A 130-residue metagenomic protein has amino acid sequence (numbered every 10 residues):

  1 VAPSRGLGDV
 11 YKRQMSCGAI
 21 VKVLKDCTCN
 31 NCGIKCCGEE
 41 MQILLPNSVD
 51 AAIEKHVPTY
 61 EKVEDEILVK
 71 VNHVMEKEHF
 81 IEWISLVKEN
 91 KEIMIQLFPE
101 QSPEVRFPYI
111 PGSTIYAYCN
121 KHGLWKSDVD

Functional and structural regions predicted by a protein language model:
V1-Y11: Single conserved hydrophobic/aromatic residue that forms the stacking wall/gate of nucleotide- or nucleobase-binding
Q14-C17, C36: Short cysteine-rich clusters marking metal-coordination/redox-active sites
V21, E40-M41, G123: Cys/His-rich microdomains that often coordinate metals
C27-E40: Cysteine-rich micro-motifs
E40-E54: Short metal-binding segments enriched for Cys and/or His
L68-V74: Short edge beta-strand/loop segments characteristic of extracellular beta-sandwich folds
P103-V105: Short strand-edge motifs at loop-to-beta-strand transitions and within beta-strands of extracellular beta-rich domains
K121-D130: Edge beta-strands of extracellular beta-sandwich domains
